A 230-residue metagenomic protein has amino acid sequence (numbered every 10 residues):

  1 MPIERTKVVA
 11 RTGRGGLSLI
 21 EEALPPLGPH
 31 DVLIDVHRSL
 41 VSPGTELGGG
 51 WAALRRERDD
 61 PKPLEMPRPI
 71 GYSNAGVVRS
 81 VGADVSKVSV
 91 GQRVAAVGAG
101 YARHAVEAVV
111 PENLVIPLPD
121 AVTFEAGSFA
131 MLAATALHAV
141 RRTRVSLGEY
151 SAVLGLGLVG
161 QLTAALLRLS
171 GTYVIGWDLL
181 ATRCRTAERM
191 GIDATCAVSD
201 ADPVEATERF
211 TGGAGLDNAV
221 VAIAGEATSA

Functional and structural regions predicted by a protein language model:
P25-V41, G49, A53-G100: Glycine-rich beta-strand-centered segment in the early N-terminal region that forms part of a ligand/cofactor-binding
R38, S73, Q92-R93, E107 (+3 more regions): Residue-level marker of beta-strand positions
P43, G98-E112: A structural motif shared across PLP-dependent enzymes of the aminotransferase-like
V94, Y150-V153, A219-V220: Conserved hydrophobic beta-strands of the Rossmann-like cofactor-binding core in SDR/related NAD(P)H-dependent
H104, Q161-L162, T228-A230: Glycine/Thr-rich phosphate-binding loops of Rossmann-like dinucleotide-binding domains
V106-D120, G171-T172: Short, compositionally biased
E125-D200, E205: Mid-domain Rossmann-like dinucleotide-binding core that forms the NAD(H)/NADP(H) cofactor-binding site
D193-A230: Glycine-rich cofactor phosphate-binding loops and adjacent beta1-alpha1 units of small-molecule cofactor enzyme domains
